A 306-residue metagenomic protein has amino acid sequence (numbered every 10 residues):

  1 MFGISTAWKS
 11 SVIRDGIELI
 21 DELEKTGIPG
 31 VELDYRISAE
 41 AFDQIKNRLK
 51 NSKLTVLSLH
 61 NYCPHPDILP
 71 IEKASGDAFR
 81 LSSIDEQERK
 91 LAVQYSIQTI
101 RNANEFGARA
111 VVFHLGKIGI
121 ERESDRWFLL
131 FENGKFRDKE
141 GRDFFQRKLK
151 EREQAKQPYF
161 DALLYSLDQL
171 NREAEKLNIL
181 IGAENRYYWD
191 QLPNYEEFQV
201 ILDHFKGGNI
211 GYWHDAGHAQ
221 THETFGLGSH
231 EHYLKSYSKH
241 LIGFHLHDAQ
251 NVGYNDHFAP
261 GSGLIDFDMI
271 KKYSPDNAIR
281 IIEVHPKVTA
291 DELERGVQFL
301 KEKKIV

Functional and structural regions predicted by a protein language model:
M1-E24, A39, K50-S52, Y95-A110 (+3 more regions): Histidine-acidic metal/acid-base catalytic patches
M1-T99, N104-E105, L130-E140, I305-V306: N-terminal pre-domain/capping segments
P29-G30, T55, R109, L180 (+1 more regions): Residue-level detector of anion-binding/catalytic polar loops
P29-R36, G182-E184, I281-E283: Short catalytic-loop micro-motif centered on adjacent basic/acidic residues
H60-P64, F113-I118, H247-A249: Short loop/turn segments at strand-loop or loop-helix junctions that form parts of catalytic or ligand-binding pockets
P66-K73, I120-E123, Q250-Y254: Short acidic/His/Gly/Ser-rich catalytic and metal-binding motifs that mark active-site loops of diverse hydrolases
L81-G211: Active-site acidic/histidine proton-transfer and metal-coordination neighborhood in alpha/beta enzyme cores
